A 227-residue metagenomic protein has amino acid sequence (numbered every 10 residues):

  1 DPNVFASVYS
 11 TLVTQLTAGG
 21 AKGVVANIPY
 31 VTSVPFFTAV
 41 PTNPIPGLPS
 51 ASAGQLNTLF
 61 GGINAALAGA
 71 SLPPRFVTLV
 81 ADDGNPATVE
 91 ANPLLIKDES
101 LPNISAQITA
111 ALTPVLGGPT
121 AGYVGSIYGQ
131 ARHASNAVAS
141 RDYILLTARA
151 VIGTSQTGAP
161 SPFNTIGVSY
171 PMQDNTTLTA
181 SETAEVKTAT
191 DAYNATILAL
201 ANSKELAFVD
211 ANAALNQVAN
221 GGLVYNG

Functional and structural regions predicted by a protein language model:
D1-L12, A21-Y30, F208, N216 (+1 more regions): Mobile, glycine-rich extracellular loop/lid and propeptide segments that shape or gate substrate/ligand access
V31-S203, A211-G227: Acidic, Ser/Thr/Gly/Pro-rich low-complexity segments that form flexible
